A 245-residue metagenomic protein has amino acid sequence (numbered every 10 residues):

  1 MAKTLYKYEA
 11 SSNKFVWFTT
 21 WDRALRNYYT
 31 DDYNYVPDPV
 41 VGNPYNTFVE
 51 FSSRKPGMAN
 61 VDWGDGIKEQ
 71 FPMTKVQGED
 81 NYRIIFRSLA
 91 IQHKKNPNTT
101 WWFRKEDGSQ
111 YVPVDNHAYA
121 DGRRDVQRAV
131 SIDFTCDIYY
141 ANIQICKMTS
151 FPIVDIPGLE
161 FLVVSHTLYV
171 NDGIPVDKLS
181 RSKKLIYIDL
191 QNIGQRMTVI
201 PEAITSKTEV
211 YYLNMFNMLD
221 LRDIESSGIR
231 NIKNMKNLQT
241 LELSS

Functional and structural regions predicted by a protein language model:
M1-F161, H166-K183, Y187-G194, P201-T208 (+2 more regions): N-terminal capping/linker segments that flank leucine-rich repeat
